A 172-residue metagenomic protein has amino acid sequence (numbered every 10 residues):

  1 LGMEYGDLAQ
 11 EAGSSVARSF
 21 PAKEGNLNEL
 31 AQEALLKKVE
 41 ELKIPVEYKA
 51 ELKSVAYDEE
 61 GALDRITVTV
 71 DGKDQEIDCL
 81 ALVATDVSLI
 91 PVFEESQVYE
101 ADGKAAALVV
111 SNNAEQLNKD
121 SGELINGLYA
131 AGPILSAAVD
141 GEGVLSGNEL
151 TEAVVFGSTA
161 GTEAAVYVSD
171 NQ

Functional and structural regions predicted by a protein language model:
L1-A62, P91-V92, A101, V110: Conserved N-terminal/central alpha/beta ligand/cofactor-binding core
K23-N26, G122, V144-T151: Alpha-helix capping and helix-loop boundary segments enriched in small/acidic/polar residues
R65-V68: Short beta-strand segments that buttress and anchor functional surface loops
D71-A81, L124-I125: Core beta-strand elements of the Rossmann-like FAD/NAD(P) dinucleotide-binding domain in flavoenzyme oxidoreductases
E76-S88, A130: Short hydrophobic core segments
A84-D102, L150, V154, T159: Glycine-rich loop(s) and the adjacent beta-strand/alpha-helix scaffold that form part
E94-A138: A glycine-rich dinucleotide-binding beta-alpha-beta segment and adjacent secondary-structure elements that constitute
A137-V168: A conserved FAD-binding loop/helix module that cradles the flavin
